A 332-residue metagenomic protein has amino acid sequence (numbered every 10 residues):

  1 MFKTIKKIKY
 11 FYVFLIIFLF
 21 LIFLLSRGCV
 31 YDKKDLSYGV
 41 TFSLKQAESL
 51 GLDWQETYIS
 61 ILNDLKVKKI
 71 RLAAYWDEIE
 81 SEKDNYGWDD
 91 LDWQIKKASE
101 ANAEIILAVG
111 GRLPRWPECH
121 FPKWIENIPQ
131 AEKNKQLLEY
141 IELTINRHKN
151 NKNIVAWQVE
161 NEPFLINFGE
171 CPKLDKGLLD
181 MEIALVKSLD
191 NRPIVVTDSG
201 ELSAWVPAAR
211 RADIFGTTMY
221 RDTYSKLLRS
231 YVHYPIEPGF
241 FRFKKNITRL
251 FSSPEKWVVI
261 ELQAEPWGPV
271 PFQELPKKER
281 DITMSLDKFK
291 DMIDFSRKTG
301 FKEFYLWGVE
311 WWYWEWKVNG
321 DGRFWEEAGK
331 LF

Functional and structural regions predicted by a protein language model:
I22-V67, A73: Boundary/entry segment of secreted carbohydrate-active catalytic domains
E48-D64, L137-I145, S199-A208, S285-F295: Short, acidic/polar
Q55-L65, K69-P122, C171-V196: Aromatic-lined substrate-binding rim segments of carbohydrate-active enzymes
Y75-D89, L113-K133, P163-C171, G268-K278 (+1 more regions): Surface-exposed, active-site-proximal loop segments in enzymatic domains
R112-W116, Y140-P172, Y305: Active-site groove signature of glycoside hydrolases
E139-Y140, K149, A156, G169-D198 (+1 more regions): Active-site neighborhood of glycoside hydrolase catalytic domains
V155, V258-L331: Substrate-binding cleft of secreted/luminal carbohydrate-active enzymes
S188-F272, R323-E327: Glycoside hydrolase catalytic-domain groove-lining segments
